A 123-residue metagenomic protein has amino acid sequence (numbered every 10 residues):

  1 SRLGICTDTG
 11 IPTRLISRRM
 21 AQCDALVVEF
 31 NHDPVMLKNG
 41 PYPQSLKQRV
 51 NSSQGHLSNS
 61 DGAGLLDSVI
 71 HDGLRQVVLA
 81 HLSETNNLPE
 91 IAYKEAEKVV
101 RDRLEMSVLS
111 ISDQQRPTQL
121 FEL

Functional and structural regions predicted by a protein language model:
S1-A25, L120-L123: Core dinuclear metal-dependent hydrolase active-site scaffold
R14-D113: Cap/insert and terminal regions of metallo-dependent hydrolase folds
S110-E122: A short, charged, Gly/Pro-tolerant segment at domain boundaries
